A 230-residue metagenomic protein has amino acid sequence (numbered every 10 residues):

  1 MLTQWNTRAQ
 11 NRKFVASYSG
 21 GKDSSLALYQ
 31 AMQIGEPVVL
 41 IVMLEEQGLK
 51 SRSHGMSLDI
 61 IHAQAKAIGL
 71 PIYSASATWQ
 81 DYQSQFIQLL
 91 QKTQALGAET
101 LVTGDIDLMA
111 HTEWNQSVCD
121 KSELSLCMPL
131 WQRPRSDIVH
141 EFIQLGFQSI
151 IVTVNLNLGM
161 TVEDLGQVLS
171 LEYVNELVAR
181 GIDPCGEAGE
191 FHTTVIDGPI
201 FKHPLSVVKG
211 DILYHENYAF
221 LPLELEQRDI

Functional and structural regions predicted by a protein language model:
M1-I230: Nucleotide-activated chemistry modules centered on ATP-dependent adenylation/adenylyltransferase
